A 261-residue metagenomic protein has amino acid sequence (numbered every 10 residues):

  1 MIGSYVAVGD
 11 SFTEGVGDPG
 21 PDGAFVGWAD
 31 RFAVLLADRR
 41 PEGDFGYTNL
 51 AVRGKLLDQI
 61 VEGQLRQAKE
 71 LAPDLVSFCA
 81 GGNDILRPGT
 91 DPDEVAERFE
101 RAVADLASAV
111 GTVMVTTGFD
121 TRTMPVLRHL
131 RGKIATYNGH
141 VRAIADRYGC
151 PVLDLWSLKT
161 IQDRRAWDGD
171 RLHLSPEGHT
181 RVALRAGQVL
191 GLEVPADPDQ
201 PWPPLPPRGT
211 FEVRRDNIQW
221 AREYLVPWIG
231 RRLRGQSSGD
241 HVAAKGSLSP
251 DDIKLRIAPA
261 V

Functional and structural regions predicted by a protein language model:
M1-R53, L65-A72: Serine-esterase "nucleophile elbow" of acetyl-processing enzymes
A7, F78, M114-T116: Structural beta-sheet core signal
E14-D18, G43, D58-E94, T121 (+1 more regions): Oxyanion-hole/transition-state-stabilizing segment in secreted/luminal serine hydrolases and related acyltransferases
D18-G23, T90-D93, R128-R131, D168-G169: Short glycine-enriched, charge-decorated loop/helix-capping segments at active-site entrances that position
P92-E100, R131-N138: Charged helix-capping and loop-helix junction motifs
S108-V113, C150: A short helix->loop->beta-strand "cap" motif at the edges of active sites that frequently abuts
T123-L155, P176: Substrate-gating cap/lid alpha-helix
R147, H173, E177-V261: Conserved catalytic region of serine esterases and O-acyltransferases that act on ester linkages in lipids
